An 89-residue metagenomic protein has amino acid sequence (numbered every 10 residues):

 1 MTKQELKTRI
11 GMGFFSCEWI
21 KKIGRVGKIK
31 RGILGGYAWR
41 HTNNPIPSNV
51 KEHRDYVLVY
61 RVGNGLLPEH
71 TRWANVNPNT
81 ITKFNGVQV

Functional and structural regions predicted by a protein language model:
M1-T8: Mixed-charge, Lys/Arg-rich low-complexity intrinsically disordered regions
I10-G11, T82: Alpha-helix boundary recognition
G11-K21: A short, Trp-centered hydrophobic/proline-enriched beta-strand micro-motif
G24-R25: Glycine-centered positions within short beta-strands or beta-hairpins
K28-V59, G65-L67: Acidic, low-complexity, intrinsically disordered interaction modules
Y56-V89: Short, compact, well-ordered microdomains
